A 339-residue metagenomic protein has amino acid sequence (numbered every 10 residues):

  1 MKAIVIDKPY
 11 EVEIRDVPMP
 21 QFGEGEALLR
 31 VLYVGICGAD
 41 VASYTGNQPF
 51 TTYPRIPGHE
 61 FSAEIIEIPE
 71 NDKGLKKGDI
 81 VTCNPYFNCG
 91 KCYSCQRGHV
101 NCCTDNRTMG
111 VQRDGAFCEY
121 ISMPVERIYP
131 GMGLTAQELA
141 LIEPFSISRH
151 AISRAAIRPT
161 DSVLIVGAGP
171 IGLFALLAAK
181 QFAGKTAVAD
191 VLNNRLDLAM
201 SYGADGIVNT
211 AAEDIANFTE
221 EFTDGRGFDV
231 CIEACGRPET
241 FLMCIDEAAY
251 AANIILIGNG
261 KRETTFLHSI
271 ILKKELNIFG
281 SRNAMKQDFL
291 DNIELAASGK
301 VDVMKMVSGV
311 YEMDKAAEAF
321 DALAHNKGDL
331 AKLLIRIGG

Functional and structural regions predicted by a protein language model:
P20-V34, N47-Y93, M132-L134: Glycine-rich beta-strand-centered segment in the early N-terminal region that forms part of a ligand/cofactor-binding
N47, L192, G260, A284: Residues in the short beta-alpha loop(s) of Rossmann-like NAD(P)-binding domains
G78, C118, T160, A204 (+1 more regions): Local beta-strand N-terminus motif with an aromatic residue
C89-V166, M304: NAD(P)H dinucleotide-binding glycine-rich loop of Rossmann-like/cofactor-binding domains, especially the beta1-alpha1
L134-E213, N217: Mid-domain Rossmann-like dinucleotide-binding core that forms the NAD(H)/NADP(H) cofactor-binding site
D197, Y202-N277, G339: Glycine-rich cofactor phosphate-binding loops and adjacent beta1-alpha1 units of small-molecule cofactor enzyme domains
L242-D246, K286-G339: C-terminal hydrophobic helical "lid"/dimerization subdomain of Rossmann-like NAD(P)H-dependent oxidoreductases
